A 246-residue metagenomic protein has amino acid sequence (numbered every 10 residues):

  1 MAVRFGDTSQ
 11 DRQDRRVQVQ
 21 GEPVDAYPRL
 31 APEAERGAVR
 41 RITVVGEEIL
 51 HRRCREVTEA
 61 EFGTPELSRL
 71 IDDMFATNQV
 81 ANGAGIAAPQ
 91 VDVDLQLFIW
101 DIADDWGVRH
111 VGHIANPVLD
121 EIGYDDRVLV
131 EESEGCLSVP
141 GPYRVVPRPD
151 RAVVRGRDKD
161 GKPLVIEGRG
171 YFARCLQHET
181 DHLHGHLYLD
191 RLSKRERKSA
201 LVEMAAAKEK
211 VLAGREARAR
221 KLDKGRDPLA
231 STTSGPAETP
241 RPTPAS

Functional and structural regions predicted by a protein language model:
M1-S246: Positively charged
